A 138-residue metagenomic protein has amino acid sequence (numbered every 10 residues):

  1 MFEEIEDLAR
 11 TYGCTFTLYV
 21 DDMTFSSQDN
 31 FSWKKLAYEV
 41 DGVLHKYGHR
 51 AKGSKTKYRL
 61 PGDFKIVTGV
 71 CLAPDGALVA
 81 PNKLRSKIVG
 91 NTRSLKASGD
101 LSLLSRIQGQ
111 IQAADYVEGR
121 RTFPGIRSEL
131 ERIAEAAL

Functional and structural regions predicted by a protein language model:
F2-D7, F31-L138: Right-hand nucleic-acid polymerase module
I5, T11-D29: Catalytic palm active-site di-aspartate
